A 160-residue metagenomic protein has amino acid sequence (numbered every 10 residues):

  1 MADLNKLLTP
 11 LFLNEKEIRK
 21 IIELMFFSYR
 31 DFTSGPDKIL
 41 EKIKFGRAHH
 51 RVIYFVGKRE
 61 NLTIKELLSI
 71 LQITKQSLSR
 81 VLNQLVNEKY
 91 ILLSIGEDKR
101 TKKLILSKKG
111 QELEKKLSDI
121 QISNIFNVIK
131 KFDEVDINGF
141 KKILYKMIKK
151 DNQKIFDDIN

Functional and structural regions predicted by a protein language model:
M1-I43: N-terminal leader segment of winged-helix/HTH proteins
M1-L13, E134-N160: C-terminal regulatory/oligomerization modules of transcriptional regulators
F26, Y54-K58, S118: Short, locally clustered residues in the helix-turn-helix/winged-helix DNA-binding domain
F27-S28, Q76, S107: Short amphipathic alpha-helix starts
Y29, E114, I148-N152: A structural signal for well-ordered alpha-helices, especially hydrophobic packing surfaces of coiled-coils
T33, N83-K142: Charged, amphipathic alpha-helical coiled-coil/dimerization segments
S34-S77: N-terminal helix-turn-helix DNA-binding core of bacterial DNA-binding proteins
